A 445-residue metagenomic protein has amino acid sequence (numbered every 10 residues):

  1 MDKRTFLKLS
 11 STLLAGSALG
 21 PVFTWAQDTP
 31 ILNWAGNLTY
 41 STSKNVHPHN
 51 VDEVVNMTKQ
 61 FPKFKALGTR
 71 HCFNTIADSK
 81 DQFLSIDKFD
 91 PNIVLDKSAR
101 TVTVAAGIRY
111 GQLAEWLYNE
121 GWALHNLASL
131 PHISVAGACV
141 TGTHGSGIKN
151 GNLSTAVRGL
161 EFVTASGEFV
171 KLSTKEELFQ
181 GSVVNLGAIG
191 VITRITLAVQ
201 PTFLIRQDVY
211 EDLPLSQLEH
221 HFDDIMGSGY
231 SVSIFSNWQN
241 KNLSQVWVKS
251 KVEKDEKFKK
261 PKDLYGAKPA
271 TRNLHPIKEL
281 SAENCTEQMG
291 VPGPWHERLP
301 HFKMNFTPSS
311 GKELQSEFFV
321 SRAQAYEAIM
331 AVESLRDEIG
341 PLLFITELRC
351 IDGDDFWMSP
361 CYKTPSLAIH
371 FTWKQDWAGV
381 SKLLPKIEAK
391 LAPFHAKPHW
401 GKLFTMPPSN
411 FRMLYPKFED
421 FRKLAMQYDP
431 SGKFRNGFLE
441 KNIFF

Functional and structural regions predicted by a protein language model:
M1-S17: N-terminal secretory signal peptides and thylakoid transit peptides that target proteins across membranes
T24-A26: Boundary at the C-terminal end of the N-terminal hydrophobic targeting segment
G36-A128, G142-G147, I234: Glycine-rich N-terminal segment of FAD-binding domains in flavoprotein oxidoreductases, spanning the beta-loop-helix
N74-V94, G145-G167, V191-A198, L367: Structural signature of FAD isoalloxazine-binding scaffolds in flavoprotein oxidoreductases
R158-L342, C350: C-terminal substrate-binding/cap subdomain adjacent to the FAD-binding core in PCMH-type and related FAD-linked
L299-M413: Substrate-recognition/cap regions that form aromatic- and gly/pro-loop-enriched pockets for small-molecule ligands
F394-F445: Activity-critical C-terminal alpha-helical subdomain
